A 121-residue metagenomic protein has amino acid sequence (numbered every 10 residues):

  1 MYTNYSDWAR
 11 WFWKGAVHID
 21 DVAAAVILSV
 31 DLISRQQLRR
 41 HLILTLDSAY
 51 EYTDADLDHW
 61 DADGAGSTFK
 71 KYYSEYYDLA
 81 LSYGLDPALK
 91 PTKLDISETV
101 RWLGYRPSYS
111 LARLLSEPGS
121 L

Functional and structural regions predicted by a protein language model:
M1, D7, L38-H41, T45 (+1 more regions): C-terminal/domain-terminus segments
M1-D31: Substrate-positioning beta->alpha
W8-W11, P87, V100: Residue-level detector of transmembrane insertion/anchoring sites
A9-R10, D63-T68, R113: Short, low-complexity, polar/charged sequence segments that are solvent-exposed and flexible
W13-K14, F69-Y72, L115-G119: Glycine-rich loops and low-complexity Gly/Arg-rich segments that provide flexible linkers or classic glycine-based
K14-H18, V26, H41-L44, Y105 (+1 more regions): Broad hydrophobic/π-residue packing in well-ordered secondary structure
A23-K90, L94-I96: Mid/C-terminal beta-alpha module of Rossmann-like enzyme folds, strongest in SDR-family dehydrogenases/epimerases
L89-P91, I96-W102, R106-L121: Amphipathic terminal alpha-helices
